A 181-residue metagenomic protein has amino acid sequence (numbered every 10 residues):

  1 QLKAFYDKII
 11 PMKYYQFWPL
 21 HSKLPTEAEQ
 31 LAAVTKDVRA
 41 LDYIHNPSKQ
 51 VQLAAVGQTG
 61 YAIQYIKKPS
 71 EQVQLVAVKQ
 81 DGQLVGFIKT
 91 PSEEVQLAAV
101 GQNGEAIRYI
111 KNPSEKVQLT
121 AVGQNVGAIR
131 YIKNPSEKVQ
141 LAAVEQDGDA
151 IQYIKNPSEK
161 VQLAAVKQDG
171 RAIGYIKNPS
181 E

Functional and structural regions predicted by a protein language model:
L2-E181: Alpha-helical scaffold segments
